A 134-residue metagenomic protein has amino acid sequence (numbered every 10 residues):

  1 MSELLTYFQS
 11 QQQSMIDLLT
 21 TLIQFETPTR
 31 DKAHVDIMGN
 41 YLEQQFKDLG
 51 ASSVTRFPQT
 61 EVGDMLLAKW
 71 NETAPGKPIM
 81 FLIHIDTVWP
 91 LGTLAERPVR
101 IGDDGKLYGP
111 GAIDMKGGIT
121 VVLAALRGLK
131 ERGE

Functional and structural regions predicted by a protein language model:
S2-A112, E131-E134: Acidic/His- and Gly-rich active-site-bordering loop/insert found across diverse amide/peptide-bond hydrolases
M115-E134: Acidic/histidine-rich catalytic neighborhood of metal-dependent amide-processing enzymes
